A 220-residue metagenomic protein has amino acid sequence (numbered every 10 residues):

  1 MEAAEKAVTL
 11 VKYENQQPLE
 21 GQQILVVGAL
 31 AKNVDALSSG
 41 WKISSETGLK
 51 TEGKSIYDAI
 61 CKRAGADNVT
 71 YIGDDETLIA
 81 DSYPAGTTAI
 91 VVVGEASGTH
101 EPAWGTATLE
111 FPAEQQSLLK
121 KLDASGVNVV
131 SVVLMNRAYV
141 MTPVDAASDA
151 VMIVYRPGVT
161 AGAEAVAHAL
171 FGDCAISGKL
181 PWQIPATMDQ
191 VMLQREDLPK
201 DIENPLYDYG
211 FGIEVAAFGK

Functional and structural regions predicted by a protein language model:
M1-K220: C-terminal non-catalytic regions of proteins with extracellular/luminal or membrane-system context
